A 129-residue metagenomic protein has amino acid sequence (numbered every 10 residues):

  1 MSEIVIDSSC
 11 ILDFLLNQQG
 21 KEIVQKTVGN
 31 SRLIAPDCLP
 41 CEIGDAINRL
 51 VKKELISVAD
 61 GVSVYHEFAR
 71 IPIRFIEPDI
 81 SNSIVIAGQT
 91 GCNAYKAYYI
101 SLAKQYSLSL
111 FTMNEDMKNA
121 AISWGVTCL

Functional and structural regions predicted by a protein language model:
M1-C38, K53-V62: Short, well-structured N-terminal submotif of metal-dependent ribonuclease cores
M1-E3, P36, I100-L129: Acidic, PIN/NYN-like endoribonuclease modules and their adjacent C-terminal/linker elements
D13-L15, A46, A120: Residues that scaffold the ATP/ADP-binding catalytic core of kinase and kinase-like folds
N30-S31, I71, Y106, W124: Structured helix-beta-strand junction loops
G44-S83: Active-site-proximal, substrate-binding regions of enzyme catalytic domains and RNA-binding/basic surfaces
R70-D116: Active-site neighborhoods of divalent-metal-dependent phosphate/nucleic-acid chemistry enzymes
